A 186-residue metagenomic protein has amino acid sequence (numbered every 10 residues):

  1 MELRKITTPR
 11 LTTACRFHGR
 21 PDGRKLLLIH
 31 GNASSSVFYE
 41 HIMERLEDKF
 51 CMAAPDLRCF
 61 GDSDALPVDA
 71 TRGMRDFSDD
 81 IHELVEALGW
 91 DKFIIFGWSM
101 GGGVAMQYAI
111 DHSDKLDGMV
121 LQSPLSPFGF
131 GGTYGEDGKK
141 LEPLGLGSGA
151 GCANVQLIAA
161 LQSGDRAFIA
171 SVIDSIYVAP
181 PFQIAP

Functional and structural regions predicted by a protein language model:
M1-T12: N-terminal cap/lid segment of alpha/beta-hydrolase-fold proteins
L11-A70, L84: Conserved HGGG/HGGXW glycine-rich cap/lid loop of the alpha/beta-hydrolase fold
K25, K49-C51, D91-I94, K115-G118: Structural signature of beta-strand start/N-cap positions in the alpha/beta core of ABC transporter nucleotide-binding
L28-G31, S99, P124: Glycine-rich His-Gly loop
E44, A53-M100, I110-D111, S126 (+1 more regions): Active-site loop/oxyanion-hole signature of alpha/beta-hydrolase fold enzymes
G102-S113, M119: Short glycine-enriched nucleophile-adjacent loop and the immediately C-terminal alpha-helix near the catalytic center
V120-Q122, P127: A short, hydrophobic beta-strand element of the alpha/beta-hydrolase
K140, S148-P186: Alpha/beta-hydrolase
